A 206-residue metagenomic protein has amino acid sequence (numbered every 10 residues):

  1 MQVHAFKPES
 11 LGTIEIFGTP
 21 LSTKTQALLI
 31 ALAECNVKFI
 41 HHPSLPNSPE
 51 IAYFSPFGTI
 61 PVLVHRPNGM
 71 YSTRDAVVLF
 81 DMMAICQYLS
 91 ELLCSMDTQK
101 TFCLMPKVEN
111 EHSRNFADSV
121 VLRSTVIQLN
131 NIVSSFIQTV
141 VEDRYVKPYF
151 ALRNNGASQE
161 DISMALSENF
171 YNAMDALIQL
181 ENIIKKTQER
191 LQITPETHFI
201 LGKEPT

Functional and structural regions predicted by a protein language model:
Q2-M164: GST-like domain detector, emphasizing the conserved glutathione-binding G-site in the N-terminal thioredoxin-like
A76, T101-F102, M174-L177, Q188 (+1 more regions): Generic N-terminal initiation segments characterized by hydrophobic and/or small/turn-forming residues
S167-K186: Amphipathic alpha-helical packing segments from all-alpha helical-bundle domains
E181-T197: A mid-sequence, solvent-exposed acidic-amphipathic segment
P195-T206: GST superfamily/GST-like fold recognition
